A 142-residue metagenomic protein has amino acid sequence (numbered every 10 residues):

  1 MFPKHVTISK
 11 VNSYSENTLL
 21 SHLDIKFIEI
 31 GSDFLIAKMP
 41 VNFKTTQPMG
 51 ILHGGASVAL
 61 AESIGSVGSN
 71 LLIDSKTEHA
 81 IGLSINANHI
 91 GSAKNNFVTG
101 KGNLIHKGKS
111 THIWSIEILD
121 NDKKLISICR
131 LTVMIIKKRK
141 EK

Functional and structural regions predicted by a protein language model:
M1-K142: Terminal targeting signals and extreme-terminal segments of soluble enzymes
